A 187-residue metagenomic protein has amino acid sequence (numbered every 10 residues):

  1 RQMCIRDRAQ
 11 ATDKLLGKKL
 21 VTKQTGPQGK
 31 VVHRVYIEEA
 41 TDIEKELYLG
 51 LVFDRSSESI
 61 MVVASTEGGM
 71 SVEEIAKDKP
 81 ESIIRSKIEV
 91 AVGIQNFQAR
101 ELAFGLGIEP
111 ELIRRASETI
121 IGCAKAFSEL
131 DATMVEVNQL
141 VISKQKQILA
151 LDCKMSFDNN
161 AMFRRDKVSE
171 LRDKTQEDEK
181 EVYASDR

Functional and structural regions predicted by a protein language model:
R1-I5: Short, small-residue-biased leader/transition segments that mark boundaries at the very start of proteins
R6-R8, L15, A103-L106, I113-I121: Alpha/propeptide regions of enzymes that mature by internal proteolysis
A9-T12, E111-I113, N160-F163: A broad, low-specificity signal for short, low-complexity segments enriched in glycine/proline and polar/charged
Q10-K79, T119, C123-S156: Phosphate-binding site of ATP-dependent enzymes
Q24-G26, M61-V63, E73-A76, S86-V90 (+2 more regions): Glycine-rich loops and low-complexity Gly/Arg-rich segments that provide flexible linkers or classic glycine-based
S65-M70, D78, I83, E89 (+3 more regions): Residue-level signal for pocket-adjacent positions within structured domains
S71-L112, A116: Cap/lid and interdomain-hinge subdomains that line or gate substrate/regulatory clefts in soluble alpha/beta enzymes
K144-R187: Acidic, glycine-rich loop-and-beta core segments that form the ion-binding/anion-interacting portion of active sites
